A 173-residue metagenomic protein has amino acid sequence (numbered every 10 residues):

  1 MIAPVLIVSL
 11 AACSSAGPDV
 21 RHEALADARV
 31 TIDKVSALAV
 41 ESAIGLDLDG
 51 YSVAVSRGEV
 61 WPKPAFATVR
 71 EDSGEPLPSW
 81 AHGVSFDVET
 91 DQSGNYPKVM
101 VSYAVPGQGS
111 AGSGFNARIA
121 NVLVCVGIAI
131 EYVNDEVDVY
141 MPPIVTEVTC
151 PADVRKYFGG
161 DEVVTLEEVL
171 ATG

Functional and structural regions predicted by a protein language model:
M1-V5, P18-D19: N-terminal export and membrane-targeting signals
P4-I7, G74: Generic detection of intrinsically disordered/low-complexity segments and helix-coil linkers/edges
V8-A12: C-terminal motif of bacterial Sec signal peptides marking the signal peptidase cleavage site
C13-G17: Bacterial signal peptide processing site
P18-E71: Core segments of small alpha/beta cavity-forming domains
V55-S102: A contiguous binding-surface segment within folded domains or other stable secondary-structure elements
E89-V163, E167: Extracytosolic low-complexity repeat regions of secreted or lipid-anchored proteins
L170-G173: Short, solvent-exposed mixed-charge patches
